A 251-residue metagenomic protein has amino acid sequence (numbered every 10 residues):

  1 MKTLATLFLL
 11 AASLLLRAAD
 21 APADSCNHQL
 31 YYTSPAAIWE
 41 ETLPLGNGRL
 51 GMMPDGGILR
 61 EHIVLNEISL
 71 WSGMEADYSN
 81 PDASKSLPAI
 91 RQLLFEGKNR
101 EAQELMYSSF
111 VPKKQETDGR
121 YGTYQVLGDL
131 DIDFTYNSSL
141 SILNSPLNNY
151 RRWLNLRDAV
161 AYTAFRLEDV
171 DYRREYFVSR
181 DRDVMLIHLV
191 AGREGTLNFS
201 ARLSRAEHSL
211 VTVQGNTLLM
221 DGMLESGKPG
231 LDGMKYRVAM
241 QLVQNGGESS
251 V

Functional and structural regions predicted by a protein language model:
M1-A5: Positively charged n-region of N-terminal signal peptides that target proteins for export
T6-L10, S139-S141: Intrinsically disordered and other compositionally biased segments
F8-A18: Hydrophobic h-region of N-terminal signal peptides that target proteins for export in Gram-negative bacteria
D20-V251: Aromatic-residue-lined binding/catalytic grooves and analogous aromatic/hydrophobic interfacial grooves in multimeric
